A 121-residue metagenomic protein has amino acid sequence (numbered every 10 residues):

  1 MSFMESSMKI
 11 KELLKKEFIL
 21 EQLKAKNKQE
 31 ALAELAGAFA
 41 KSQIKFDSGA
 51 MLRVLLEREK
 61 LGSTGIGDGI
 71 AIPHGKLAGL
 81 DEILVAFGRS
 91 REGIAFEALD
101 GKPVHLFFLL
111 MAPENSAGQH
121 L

Functional and structural regions predicted by a protein language model:
S2-L121: Cytosolic covalent-transfer regions centered on His/Cys nucleophiles that carry phosphoryl or persulfide groups
